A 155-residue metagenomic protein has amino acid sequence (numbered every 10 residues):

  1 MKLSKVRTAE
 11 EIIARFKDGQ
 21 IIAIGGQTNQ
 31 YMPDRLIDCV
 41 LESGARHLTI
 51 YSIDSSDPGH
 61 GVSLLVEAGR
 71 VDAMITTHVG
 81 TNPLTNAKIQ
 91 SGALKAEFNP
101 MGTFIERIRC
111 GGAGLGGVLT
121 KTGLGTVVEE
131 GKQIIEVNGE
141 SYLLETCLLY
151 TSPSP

Functional and structural regions predicted by a protein language model:
K2-M101, E106: N-terminal active-site beta-alpha-beta segment that forms phosphate/nucleotide-binding and substrate-recognition loops
P83-L149: An acidic, phosphate/nucleotide-engaging active-site surface
Y150-P155: Conserved small/polar residues in nucleotide/adenosyl-binding loops
